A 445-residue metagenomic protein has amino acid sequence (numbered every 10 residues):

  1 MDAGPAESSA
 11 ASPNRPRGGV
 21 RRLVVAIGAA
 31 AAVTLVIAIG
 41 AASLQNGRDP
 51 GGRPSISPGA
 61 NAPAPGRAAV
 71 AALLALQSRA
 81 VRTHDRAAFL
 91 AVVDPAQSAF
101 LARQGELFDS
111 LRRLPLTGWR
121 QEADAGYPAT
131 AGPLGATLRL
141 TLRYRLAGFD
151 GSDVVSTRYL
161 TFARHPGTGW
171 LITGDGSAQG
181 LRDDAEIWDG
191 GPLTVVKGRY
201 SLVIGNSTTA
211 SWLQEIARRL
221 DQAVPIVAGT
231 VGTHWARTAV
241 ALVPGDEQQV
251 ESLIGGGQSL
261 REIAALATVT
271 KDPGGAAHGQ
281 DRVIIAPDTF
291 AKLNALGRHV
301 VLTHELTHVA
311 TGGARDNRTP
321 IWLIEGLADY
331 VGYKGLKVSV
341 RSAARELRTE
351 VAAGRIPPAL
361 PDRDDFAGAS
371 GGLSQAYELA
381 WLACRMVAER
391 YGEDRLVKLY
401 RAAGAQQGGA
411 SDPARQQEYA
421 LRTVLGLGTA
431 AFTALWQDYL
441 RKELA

Functional and structural regions predicted by a protein language model:
M1-R22, G28-G52, D109-R112, I356 (+3 more regions): Beta/coil-rich, acidic/histidine-enriched accessory regions frequently appended to metallopeptidases
D2-A3, P13-V24, D49-P50, L146-P192: Short beta-strand edge/turn micro-motifs at domain boundaries
A29-T83: Short, low-complexity N-terminal intrinsically disordered segments enriched in polar/charged residues
G51-N61, A71-L74, T194-L213: Acidic/histidine-rich, surface-exposed loop or edge segments in extracytoplasmic proteins
A62-P65, A71, R86-A131, R415: Short solvent-exposed beta->alpha transition segments
E106-V155, P287-A291, A445: Surface-exposed, charged secondary-structure patches
K197-P320, P413-Q417: Juxtacatalytic substrate-recognition/specificity segment
V269-G275, L296-G297, V301, R315-A445: Acidic/His/Gly-enriched intrinsically disordered linker/tail segments that often contain short helix/coil "MoRF-like"
